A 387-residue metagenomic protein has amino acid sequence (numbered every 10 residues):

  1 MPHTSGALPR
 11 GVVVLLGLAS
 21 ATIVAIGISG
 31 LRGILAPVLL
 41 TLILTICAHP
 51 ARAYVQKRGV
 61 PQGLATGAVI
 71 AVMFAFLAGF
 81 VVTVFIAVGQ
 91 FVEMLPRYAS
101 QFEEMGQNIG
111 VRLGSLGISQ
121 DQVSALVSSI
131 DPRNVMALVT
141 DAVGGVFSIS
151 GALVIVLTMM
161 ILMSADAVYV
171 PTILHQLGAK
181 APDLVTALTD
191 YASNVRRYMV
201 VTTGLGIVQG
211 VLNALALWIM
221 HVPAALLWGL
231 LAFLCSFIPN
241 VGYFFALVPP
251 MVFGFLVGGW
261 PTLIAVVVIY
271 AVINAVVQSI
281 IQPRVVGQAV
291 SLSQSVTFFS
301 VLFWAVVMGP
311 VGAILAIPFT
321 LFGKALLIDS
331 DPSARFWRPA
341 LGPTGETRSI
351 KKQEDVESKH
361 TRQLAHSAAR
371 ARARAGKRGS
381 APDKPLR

Functional and structural regions predicted by a protein language model:
M1-T83, A325-R387: Anchoring transmembrane alpha helix of integral membrane proteins
T4, A51-R58, L64-G67, A71 (+2 more regions): Juxtamembrane membrane-interface segments in integral membrane proteins
V12-A19, L35-L39, L64-A68, M199 (+6 more regions): Hydrophobic alpha-helical transmembrane segments
A19-G27, A36-C47, V72-Q90, M94-R97 (+5 more regions): Hydrophobic alpha-helical membrane-associated segments
I23-V24, G67, A216-L217, A224-C235 (+1 more regions): Canonical bilayer-spanning transmembrane alpha-helix
I46, I70, F74, G206 (+5 more regions): Residue-level recognition of pore/gate-forming positions within transmembrane alpha-helices of multi-pass
A53-K57, Q90-E93, R97-E104, N108-V111 (+10 more regions): Short amphipathic alpha-helical coupling elements at transmembrane boundaries
V146-L256, W260-V268: Alpha-helical transmembrane segments and their immediate interhelical loop/hinge regions in multi-pass membrane
